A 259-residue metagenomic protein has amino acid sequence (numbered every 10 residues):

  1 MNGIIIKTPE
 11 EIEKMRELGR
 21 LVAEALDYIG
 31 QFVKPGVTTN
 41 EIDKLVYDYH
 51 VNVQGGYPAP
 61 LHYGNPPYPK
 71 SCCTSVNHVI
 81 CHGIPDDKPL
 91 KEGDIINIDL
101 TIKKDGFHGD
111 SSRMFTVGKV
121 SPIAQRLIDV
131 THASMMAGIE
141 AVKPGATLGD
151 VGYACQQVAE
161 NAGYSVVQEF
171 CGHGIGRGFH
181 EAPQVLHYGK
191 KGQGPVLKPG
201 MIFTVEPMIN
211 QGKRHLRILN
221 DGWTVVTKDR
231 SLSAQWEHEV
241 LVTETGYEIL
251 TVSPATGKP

Functional and structural regions predicted by a protein language model:
M1-P259: Active-site neighborhoods and metal-handling regions in enzymes and metal-associated proteins
